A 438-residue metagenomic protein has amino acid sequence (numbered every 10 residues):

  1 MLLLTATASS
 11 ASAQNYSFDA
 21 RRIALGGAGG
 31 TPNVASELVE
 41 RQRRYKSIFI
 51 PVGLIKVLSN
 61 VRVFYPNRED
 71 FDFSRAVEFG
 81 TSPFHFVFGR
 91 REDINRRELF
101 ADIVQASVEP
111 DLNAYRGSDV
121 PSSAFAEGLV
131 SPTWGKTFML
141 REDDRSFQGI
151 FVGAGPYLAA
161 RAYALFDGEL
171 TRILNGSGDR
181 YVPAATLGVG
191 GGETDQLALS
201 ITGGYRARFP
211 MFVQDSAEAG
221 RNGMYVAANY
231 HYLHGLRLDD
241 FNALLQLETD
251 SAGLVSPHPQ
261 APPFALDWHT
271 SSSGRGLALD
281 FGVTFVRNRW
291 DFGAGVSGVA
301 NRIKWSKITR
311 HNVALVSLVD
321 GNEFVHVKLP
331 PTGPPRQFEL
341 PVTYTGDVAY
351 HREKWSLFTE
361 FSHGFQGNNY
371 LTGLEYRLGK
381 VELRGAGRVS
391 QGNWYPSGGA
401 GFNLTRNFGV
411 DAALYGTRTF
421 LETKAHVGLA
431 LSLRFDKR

Functional and structural regions predicted by a protein language model:
M1-T7: Bacterial N-terminal signal peptides
S9-A13: Sec/Tat signal peptide C-region and signal peptidase I cleavage site
N15-T31, V39-T270, V313-N322, A412-L414 (+1 more regions): A subset of solvent-exposed loop/turn segments in beta-rich extracellular surface proteins, enriched in glycine
Y45, D143-G149, M211-G223, R287-D291 (+3 more regions): Strand-connecting loop/turn motifs
V130, P156-L158, L197-L199, Y232 (+4 more regions): Transmembrane beta-barrel architecture of outer-membrane proteins
L233-G235, S297-N301, G379: Hydrophobic lipid-interacting interfaces of membrane-associated proteins
A278-V286, G293-I303: Membrane-embedded hairpin module used as a gating/binding unit in multi-pass transport and secretion proteins
D291-G293, R302-R438: Outer membrane beta-barrel transmembrane domains
